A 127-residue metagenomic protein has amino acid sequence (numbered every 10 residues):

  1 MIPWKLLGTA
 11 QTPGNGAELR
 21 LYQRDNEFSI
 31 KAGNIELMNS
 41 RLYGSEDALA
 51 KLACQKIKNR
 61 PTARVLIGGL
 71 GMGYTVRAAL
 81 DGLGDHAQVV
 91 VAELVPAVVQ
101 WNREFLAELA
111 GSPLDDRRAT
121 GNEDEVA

Functional and structural regions predicted by a protein language model:
M1-A32: N-terminal auxiliary segments of SAM/dcSAM-dependent transferases
I2, Y43-A127: The AdoMet/dcAdoMet-binding core of the Class I SAM-like
E36-M38: Short, surface-exposed beta-strand-loop junctions and turns on beta-sheet-rich folds
